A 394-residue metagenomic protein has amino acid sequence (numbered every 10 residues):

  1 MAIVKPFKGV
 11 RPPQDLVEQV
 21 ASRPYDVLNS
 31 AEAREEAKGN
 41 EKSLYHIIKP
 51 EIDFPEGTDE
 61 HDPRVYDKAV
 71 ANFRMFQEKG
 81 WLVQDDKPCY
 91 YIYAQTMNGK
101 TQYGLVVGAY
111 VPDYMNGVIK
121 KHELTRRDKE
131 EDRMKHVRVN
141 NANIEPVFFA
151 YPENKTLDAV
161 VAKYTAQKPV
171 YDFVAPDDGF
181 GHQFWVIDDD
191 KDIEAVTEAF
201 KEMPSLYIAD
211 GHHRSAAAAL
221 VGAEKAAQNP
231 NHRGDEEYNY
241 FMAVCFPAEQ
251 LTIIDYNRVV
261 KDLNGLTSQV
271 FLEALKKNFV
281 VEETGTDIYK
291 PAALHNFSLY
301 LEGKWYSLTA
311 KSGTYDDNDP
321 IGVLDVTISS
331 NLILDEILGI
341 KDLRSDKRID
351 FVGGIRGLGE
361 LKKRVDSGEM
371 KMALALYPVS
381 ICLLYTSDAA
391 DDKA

Functional and structural regions predicted by a protein language model:
M1-A162: N-terminal extension/subdomain marker
E60, I119-R126, Q183-I187, P204-L206 (+1 more regions): Flexible, glycine/proline-enriched loop segments at strand-loop-helix junctions that form or flank small-ligand binding
D132-F149, N154-F200: Phosphate/anion-contacting hairpin/loop surfaces
V186-P230, E236-Y238: Active-site beta-strand/loop microenvironment that shapes enzyme catalytic pockets
Y238-G285: A conserved active-site cap/scaffold subdomain adjacent to cofactor or substrate pockets
F271-G339, D350-R364, E369: C-terminal catalytic or substrate-handling cores of phosphate/nucleotide- and metal-cofactor-dependent proteins acting
M372-L376: Paired acidic/hydrophobic, glycine-rich loop segments that form the ligand-binding mouth/hinge of periplasmic-binding
Y385-A390, A394: Conserved small/polar residues in nucleotide/adenosyl-binding loops
